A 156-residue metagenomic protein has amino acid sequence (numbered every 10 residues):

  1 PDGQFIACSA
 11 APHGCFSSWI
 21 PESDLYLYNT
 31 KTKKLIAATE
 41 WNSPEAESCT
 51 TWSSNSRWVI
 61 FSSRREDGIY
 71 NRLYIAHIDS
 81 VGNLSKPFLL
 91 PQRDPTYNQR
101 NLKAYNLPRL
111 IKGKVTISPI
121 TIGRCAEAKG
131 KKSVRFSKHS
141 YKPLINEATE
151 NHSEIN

Functional and structural regions predicted by a protein language model:
P1-N156: Sequence signature of WD/YWTD-type beta-propeller architectures
